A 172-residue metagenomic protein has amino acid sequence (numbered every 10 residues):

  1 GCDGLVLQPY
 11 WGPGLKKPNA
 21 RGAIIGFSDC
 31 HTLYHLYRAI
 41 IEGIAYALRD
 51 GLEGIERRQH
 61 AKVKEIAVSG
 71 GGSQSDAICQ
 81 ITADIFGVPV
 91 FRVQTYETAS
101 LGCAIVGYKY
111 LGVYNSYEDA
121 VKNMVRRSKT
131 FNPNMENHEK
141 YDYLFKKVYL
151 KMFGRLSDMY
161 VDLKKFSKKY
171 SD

Functional and structural regions predicted by a protein language model:
G1-D172: Glycine/Thr-rich phosphate-binding loops that ligate phosphate moieties of nucleotide and other phosphorylated ligands
